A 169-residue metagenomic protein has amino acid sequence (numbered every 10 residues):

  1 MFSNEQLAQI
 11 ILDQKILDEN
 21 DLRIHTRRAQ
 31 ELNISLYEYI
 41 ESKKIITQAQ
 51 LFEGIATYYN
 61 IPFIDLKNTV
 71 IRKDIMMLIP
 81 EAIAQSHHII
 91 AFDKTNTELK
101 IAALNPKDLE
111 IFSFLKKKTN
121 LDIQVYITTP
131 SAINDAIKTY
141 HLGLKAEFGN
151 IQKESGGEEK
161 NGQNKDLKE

Functional and structural regions predicted by a protein language model:
M1-E169: N-terminal, intrinsically disordered, highly charged
